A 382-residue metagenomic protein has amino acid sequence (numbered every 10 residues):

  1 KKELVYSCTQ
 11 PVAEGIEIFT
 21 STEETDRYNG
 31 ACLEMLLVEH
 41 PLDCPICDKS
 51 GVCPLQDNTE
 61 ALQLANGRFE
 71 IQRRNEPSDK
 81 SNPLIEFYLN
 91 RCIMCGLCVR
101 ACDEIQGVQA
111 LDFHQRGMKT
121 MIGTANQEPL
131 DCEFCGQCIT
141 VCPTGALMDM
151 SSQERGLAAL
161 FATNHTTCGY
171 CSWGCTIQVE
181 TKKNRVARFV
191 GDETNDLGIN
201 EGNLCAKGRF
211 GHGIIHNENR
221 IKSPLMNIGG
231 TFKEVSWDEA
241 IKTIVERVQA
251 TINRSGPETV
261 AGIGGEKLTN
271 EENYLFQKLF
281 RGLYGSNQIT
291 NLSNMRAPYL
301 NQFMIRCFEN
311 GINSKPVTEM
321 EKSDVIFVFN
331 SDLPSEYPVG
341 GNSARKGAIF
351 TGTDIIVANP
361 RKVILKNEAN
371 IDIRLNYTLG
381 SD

Functional and structural regions predicted by a protein language model:
K2-F134, I139-T167, G174, K182-R185: Fe-S ferredoxin-like electron-transfer domains and their immediately adjacent linker/connector regions across
P41, R155-D382: Catalytic alpha/large subunits of respiratory electron-transfer oxidoreductases, centered on bis-MGD molybdoenzymes
